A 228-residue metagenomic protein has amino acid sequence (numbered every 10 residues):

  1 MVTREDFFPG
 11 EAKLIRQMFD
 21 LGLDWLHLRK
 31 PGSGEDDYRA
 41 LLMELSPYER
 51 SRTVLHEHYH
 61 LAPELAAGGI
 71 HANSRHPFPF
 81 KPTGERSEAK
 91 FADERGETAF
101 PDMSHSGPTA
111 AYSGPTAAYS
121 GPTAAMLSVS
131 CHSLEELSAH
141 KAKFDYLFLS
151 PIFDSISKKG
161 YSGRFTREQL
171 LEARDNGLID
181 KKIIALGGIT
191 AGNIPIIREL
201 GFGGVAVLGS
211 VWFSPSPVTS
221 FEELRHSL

Functional and structural regions predicted by a protein language model:
M1-H71, R75-P77, A124-F144, F165 (+4 more regions): Conserved N-terminal beta1-alpha1 strand-loop-helix module at the mouth
F78-F80, F91, F100, Y112 (+1 more regions): Aromatic (phenylalanine/tyrosine) cluster motif
P82, R86, F91, R95: Cationic, low-complexity basic patches in intrinsically disordered or flexible, solvent-exposed regions
H105-P122: Long, intrinsically disordered low-complexity tandem-repeat segments
Y146-F153: Non-cysteine beta-strand/loop elements that form the S-adenosyl-L-methionine
F153-K159: A short acidic, helix-capping loop that chelates divalent metal ions and anchors anionic groups
T166-E172: Glycine-rich S-adenosyl-L-methionine
